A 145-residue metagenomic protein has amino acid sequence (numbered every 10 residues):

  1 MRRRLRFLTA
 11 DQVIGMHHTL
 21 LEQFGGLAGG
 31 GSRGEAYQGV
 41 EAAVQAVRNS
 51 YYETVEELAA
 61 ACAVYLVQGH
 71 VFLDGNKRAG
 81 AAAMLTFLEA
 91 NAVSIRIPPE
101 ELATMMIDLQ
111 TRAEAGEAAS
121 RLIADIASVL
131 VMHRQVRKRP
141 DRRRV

Functional and structural regions predicted by a protein language model:
M1-V145: FIC/Doc superfamily catalytic core
